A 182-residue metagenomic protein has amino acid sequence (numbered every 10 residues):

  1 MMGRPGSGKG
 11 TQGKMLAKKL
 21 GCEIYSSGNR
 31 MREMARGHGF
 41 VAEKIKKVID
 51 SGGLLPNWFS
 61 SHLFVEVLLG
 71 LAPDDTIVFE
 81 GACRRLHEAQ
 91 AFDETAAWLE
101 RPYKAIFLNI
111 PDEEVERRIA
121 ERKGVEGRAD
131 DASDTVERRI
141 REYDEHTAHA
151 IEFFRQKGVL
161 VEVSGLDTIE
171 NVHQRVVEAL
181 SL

Functional and structural regions predicted by a protein language model:
M1-L182: Glycine-rich phosphate-binding loop of ATP-dependent small-molecule kinases
